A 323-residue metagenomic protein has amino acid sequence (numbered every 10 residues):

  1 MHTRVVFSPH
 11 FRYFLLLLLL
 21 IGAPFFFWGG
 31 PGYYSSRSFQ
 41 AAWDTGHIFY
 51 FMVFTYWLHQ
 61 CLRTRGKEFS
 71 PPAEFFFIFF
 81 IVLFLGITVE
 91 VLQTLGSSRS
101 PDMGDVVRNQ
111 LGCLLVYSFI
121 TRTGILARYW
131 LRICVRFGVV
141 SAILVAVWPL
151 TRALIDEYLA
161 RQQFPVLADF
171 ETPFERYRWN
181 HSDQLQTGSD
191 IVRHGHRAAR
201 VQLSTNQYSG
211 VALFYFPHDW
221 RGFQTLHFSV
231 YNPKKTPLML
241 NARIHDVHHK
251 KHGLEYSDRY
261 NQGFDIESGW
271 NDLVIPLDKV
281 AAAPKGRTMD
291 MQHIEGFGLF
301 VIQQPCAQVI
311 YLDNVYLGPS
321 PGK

Functional and structural regions predicted by a protein language model:
M1-G104, Q110-Y208, F214-H218, F223-S229 (+3 more regions): Bulky hydrophobic segments
V89, Q93, A282, L317: Active-site micro-motifs of SAM-dependent methyltransferase domains
Q207-S209, T236, K250, A283 (+2 more regions): Residue-level signal for secondary-structure boundary sites
Q224, T236-L240, C306-I310: Short beta-strand/loop motifs in extracellular/secreted proteins, especially within beta-sandwich accessory domains
F228, D272-V315: Extracellular beta-strand ligand-recognition surfaces/modules
Y231-K235: Short solvent-exposed strand-capping/beta-turn motif centered on an Asx-Ser/Thr pair
N314-K323: Short beta-strand-to-coil "C-cap" segments at the C-terminal boundary of structured domains/repeats, marking
